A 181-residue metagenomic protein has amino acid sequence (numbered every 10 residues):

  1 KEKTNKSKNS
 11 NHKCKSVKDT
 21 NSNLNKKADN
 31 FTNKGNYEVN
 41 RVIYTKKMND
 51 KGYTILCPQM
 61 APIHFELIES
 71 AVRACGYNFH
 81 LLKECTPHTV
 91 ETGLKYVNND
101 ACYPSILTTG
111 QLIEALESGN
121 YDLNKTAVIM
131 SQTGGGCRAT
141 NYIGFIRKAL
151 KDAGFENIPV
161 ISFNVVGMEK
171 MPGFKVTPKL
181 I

Functional and structural regions predicted by a protein language model:
K1-I181: An N-terminal assembly and electron-transfer interface module characteristic of large anaerobic redox and radical
